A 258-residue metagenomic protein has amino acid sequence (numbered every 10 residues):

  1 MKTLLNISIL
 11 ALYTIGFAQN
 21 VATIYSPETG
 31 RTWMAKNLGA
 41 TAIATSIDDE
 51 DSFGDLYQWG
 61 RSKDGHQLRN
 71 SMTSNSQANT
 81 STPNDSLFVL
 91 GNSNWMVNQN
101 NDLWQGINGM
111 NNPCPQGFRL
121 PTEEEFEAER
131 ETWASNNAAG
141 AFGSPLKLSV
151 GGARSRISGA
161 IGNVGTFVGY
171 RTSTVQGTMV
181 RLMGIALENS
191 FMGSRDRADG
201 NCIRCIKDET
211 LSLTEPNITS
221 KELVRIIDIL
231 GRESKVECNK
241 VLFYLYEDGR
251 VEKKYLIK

Functional and structural regions predicted by a protein language model:
M1-N20, C205, G231: Bacterial Sec-dependent N-terminal signal peptides
T3, V241-K258: C-terminal tail/sorting-segment detector
N20-Q67, T73, D85-L211: C-terminal, surface-exposed recognition/capping segments
W33, S234-K235, E252: Generic structural signal for well-ordered beta-strand positions
N112, V224-R225, F243: A residue-level detector for well-ordered beta-strand positions
K207-E233: Residue-level detector of functionally pivotal "anchor" positions at catalytic/ligand-binding pockets or at interdomain
E237-N239: Extracellular Ig-like/FN3 beta-sandwich strand-entry sites
